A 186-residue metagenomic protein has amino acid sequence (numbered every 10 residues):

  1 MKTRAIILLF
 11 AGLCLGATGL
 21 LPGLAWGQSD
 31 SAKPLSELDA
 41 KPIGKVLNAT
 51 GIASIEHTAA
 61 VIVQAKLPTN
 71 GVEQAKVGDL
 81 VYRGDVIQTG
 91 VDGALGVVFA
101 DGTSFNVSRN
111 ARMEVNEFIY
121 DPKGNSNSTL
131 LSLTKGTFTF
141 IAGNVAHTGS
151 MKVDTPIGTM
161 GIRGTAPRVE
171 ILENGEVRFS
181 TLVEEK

Functional and structural regions predicted by a protein language model:
M1-A5: Positively charged n-region of N-terminal signal peptides that target proteins for export
L8-L20: Bacterial N-terminal signal peptides
A25-K186: Flexible, surface-exposed loop/linker segments and immediately adjacent secondary-structure boundaries
